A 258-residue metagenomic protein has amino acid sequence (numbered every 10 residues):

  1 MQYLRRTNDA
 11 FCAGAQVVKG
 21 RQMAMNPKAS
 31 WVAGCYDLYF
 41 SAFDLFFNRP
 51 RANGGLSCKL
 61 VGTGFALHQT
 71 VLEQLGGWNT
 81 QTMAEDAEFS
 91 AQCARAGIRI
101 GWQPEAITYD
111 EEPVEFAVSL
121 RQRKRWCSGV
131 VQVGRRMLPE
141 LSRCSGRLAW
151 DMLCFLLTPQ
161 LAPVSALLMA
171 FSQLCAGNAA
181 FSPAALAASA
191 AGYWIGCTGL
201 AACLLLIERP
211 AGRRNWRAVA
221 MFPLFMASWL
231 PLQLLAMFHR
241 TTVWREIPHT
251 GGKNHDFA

Functional and structural regions predicted by a protein language model:
Q2-G76, T80-T82, K124, V131 (+1 more regions): Long helical/loop segments within the catalytic core of UDP-sugar-dependent glycosyltransferases, especially the large
L38-L45, L120-E140, L200-C203, L232-M237: Catalytic core of nucleotide-sugar-dependent glycosyltransferases
Q81, S90-Y109: Catalytic donor-sugar/metal-binding loop of nucleotide-sugar-dependent glycosyltransferases
E88, P104-V130: C-terminal catalytic/acceptor-binding lobe
V118-L168: Active-site-adjacent helix/loop segment of glycosyltransferases that harbors family-specific signature motifs
Q122-V133, R217-F257: Membrane-proximal soluble regions of multi-pass membrane proteins
F155-R240: Membrane-embedded multi-pass helical conduit in multi-pass membrane proteins, especially envelope-biosynthetic
